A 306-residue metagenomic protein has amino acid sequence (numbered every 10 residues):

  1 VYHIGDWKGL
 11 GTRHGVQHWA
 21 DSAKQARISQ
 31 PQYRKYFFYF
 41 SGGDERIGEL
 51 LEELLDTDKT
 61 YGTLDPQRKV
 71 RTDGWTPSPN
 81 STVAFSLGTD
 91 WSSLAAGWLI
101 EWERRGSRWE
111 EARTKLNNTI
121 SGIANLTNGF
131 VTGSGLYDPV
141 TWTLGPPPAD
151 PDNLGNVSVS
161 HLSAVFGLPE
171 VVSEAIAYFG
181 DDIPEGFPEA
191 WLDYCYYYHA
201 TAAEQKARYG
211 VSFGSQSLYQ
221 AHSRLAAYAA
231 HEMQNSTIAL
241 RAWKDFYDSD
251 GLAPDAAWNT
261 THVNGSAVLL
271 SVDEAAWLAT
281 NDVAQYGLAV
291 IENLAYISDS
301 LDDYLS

Functional and structural regions predicted by a protein language model:
V1-L305: Catalytic cores of extracellular degradative/oxidative enzymes
